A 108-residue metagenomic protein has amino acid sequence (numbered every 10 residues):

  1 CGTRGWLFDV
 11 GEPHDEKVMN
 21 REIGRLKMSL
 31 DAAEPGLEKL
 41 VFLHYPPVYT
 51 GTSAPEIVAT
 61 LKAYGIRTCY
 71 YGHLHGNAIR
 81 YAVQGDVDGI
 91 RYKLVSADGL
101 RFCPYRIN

Functional and structural regions predicted by a protein language model:
C1-E56, T60: Conserved catalytic scaffold of divalent metal-dependent phosphoesterases
L7-G11, P46-S53, R67-G85, L100-F102: Active-site environment of divalent metal-dependent phosphoester hydrolases
K17, A63-G65, G76-N108: Binuclear metal-dependent phosphoesterase catalytic core
A59-C69: Catalytic PLP-binding core of fold-type I/II PLP enzymes
